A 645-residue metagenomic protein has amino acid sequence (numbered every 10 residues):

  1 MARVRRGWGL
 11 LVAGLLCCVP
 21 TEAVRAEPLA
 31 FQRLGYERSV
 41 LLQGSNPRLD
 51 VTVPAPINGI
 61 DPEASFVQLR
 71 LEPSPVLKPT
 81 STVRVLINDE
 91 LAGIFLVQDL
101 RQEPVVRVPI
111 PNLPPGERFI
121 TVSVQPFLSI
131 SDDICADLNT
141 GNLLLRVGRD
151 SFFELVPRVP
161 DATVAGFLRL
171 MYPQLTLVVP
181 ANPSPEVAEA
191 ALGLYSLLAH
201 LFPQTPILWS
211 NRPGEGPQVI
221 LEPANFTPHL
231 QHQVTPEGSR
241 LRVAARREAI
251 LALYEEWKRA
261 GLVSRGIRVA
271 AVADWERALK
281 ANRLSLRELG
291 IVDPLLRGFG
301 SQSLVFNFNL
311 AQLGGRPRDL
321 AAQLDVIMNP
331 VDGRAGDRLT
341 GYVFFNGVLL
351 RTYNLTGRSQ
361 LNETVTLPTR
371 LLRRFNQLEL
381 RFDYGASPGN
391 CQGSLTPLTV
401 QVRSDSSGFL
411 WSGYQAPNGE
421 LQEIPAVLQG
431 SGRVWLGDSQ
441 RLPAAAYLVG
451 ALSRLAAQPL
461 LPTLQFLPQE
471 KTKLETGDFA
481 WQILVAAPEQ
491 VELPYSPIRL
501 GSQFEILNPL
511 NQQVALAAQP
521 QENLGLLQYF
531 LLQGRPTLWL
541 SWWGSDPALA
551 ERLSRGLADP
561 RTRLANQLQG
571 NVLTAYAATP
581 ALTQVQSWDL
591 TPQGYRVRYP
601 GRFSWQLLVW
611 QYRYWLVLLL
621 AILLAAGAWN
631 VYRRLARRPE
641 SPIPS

Functional and structural regions predicted by a protein language model:
M1-L11: Bacterial N-terminal signal peptides that target proteins for export
G9-V19: Bacterial N-terminal signal peptides
V19-P20, D137: Residue-level detector of bioactive/disordered segments in secreted/extracellular proteins and virion assembly
T21-R25: Signal peptide processing junction and immediate N-terminal pro/mature segment of secreted/exported proteins
A26-S645: Solvent-exposed alpha-helical segments and adjacent loops that form catalytic or protein-interaction surfaces
